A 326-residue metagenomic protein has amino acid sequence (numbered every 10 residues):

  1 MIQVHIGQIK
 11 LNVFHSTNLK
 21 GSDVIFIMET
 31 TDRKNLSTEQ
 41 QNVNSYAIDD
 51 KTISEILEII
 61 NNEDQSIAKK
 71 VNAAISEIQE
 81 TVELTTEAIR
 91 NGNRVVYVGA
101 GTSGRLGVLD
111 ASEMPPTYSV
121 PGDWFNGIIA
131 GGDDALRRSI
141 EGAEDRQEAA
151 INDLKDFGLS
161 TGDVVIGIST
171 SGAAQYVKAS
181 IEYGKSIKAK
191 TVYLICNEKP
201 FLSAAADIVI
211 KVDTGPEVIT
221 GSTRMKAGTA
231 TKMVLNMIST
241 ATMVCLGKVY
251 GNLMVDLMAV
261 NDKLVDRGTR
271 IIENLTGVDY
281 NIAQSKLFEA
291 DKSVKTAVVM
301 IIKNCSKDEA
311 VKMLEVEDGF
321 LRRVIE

Functional and structural regions predicted by a protein language model:
Q3, H15-L19: Short hydrophobic targeting helices and cationic amphipathic motifs that mediate membrane/organellar targeting
M28-K70: Cofactor-/ligand-binding subdomain signature composed of acidic, glycine-rich, tryptophan-containing flexible loops
A73-A88: A short, well-structured juxtamembrane/interface segment
N93: Glycine-centered, small-residue-biased loops immediately flanking beta-strands in adenine/cofactor-binding cores
V96-V234, T240-L246: Glycine-rich phosphate-binding loops that contact phosphosugars or nucleotide phosphates
T242-E326: Short, amphipathic alpha-helical interaction segments embedded in low-complexity terminal/linker regions of eukaryotic
